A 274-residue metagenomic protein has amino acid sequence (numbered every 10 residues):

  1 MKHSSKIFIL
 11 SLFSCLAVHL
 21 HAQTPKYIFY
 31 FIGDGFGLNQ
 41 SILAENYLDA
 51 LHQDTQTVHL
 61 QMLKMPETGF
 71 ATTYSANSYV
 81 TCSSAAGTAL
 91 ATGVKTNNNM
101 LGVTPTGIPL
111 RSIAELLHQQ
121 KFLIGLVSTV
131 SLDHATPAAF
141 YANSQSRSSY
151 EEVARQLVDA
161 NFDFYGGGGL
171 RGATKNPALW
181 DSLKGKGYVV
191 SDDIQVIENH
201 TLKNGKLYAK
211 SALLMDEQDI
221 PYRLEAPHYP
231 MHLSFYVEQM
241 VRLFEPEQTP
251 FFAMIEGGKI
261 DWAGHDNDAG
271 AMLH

Functional and structural regions predicted by a protein language model:
M1-Q23: Bacterial Sec-dependent N-terminal signal peptides
L16, L20, Y30, G270-L273: Hydrophobic, well-ordered secondary-structure segments that either form specific early membrane-associated helices used
Q23-A173, L179-N204: N-terminal catalytic scaffold of extracellular/periplasmic and nuclease hydrolases that process anionic headgroups
G107-R111, S234-V241: Short, hydrophobic/amphipathic alpha-helical packing segments that form internal helix faces or helix-helix interfaces
A135-Y141, E217-L224, H228, M240 (+1 more regions): Active-site His/acidic residue clusters
F140-G166, K206-M215, I220, L224-P227 (+2 more regions): Catalytic-adjacent loop/helix segments of enzymes that bind and process anionic phosphate/sulfate esters
I197-L214, Y236-G258: Active-site regions of oxyanion-processing enzymes, predominantly non-cytosolic
